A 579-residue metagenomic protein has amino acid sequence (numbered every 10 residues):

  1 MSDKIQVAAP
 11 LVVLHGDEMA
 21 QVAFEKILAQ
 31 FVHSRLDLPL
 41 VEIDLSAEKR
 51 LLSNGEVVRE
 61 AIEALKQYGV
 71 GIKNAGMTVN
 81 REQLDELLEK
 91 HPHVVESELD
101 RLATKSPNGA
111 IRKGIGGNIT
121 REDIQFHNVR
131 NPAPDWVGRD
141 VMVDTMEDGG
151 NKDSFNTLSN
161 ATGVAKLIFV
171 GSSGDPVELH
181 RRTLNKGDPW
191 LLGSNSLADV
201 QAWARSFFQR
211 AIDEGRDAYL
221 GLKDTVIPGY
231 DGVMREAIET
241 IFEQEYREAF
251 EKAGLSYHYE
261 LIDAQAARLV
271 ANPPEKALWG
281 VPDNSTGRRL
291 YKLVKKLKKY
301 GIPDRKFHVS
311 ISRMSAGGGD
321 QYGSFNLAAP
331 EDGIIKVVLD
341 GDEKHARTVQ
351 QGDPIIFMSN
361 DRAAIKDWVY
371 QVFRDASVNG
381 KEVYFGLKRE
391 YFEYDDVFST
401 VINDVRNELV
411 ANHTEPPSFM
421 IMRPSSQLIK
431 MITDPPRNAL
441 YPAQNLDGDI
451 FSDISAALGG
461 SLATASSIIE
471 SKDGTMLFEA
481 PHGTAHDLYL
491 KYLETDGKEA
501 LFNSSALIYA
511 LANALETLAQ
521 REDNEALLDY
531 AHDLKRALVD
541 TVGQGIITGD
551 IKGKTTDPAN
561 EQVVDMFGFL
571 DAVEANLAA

Functional and structural regions predicted by a protein language model:
D3-A9, M19-F24, L28-V57, I62-K66: N-terminal alpha-helical transmembrane segments of multi-pass membrane transport and channel/translocase proteins
Q6-I27, F169-A264, Y322-N326, E331-M422: Glycine-rich phosphate/diphosphate-binding loop of Rossmann-like nucleotide-binding domains
H15, G69, M142-V143, F207 (+5 more regions): Buried hydrophobic positions in well-ordered alpha/beta secondary-structure cores of metabolic enzymes
R50-E63, Y246, F250-E275, R406 (+1 more regions): A structured beta-alpha segment of the ubiquitous adenosine-cofactor-binding alpha/beta core
R50-F169, D283-D342, Q350-P354, L446-I450: N-terminal glycine-rich phosphate/adenylate-binding segment common to multiple enzyme folds
L52-E56, P228-E239, A271-K276, F392-D404 (+5 more regions): Short glycine/threonine-rich loop-to-helix capping motif typified by GTGT followed within a few residues by an Asp-Pro
D148, D153-L158, I168-A204, A211 (+3 more regions): Glycine-rich phosphate/pyrophosphate-binding loop and the adjoining helix
P274-A316, I432-D533, A537-Q544: Glycine-rich phosphate/nucleotide-binding loop
